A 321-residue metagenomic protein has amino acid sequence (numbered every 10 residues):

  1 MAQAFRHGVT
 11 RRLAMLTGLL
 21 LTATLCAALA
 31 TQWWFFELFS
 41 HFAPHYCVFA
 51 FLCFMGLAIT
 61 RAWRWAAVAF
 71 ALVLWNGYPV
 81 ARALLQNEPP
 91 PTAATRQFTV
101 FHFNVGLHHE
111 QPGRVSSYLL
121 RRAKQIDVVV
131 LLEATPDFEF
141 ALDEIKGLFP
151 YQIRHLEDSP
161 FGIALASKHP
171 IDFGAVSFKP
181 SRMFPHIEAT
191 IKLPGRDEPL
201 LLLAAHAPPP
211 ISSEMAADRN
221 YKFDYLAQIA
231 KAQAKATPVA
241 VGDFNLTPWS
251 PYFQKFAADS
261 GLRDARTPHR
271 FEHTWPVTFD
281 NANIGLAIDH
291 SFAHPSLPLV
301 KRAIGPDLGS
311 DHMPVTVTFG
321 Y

Functional and structural regions predicted by a protein language model:
A2-E144: N-terminal, active-site-proximal structural segment of metallo-dependent hydrolase catalytic domains
V100, G106-L120, L131-Y321: Soluble catalytic domains of enzymes that build or remodel membrane lipids, polysaccharides, and related
